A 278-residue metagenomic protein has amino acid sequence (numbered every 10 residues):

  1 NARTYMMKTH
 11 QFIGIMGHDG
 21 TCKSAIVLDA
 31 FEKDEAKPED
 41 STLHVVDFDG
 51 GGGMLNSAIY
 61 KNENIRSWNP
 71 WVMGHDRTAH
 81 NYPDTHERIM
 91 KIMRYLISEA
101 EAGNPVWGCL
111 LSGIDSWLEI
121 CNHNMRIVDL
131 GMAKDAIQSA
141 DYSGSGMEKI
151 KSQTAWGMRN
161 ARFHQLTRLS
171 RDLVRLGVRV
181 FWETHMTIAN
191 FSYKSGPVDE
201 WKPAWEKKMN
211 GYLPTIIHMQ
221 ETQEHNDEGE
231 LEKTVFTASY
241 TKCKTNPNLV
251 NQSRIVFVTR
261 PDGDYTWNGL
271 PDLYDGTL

Functional and structural regions predicted by a protein language model:
A2-L111, L118-N122: Conserved P-loop
Y5-F12, A30-D40, S98-G103, E183 (+3 more regions): Phosphate-handling catalytic cores of nucleic-acid transaction enzymes
H18, D172-P261: Phosphate-binding/switch region of NTP-binding enzymes
T42-G50, M54, D84-L96, G113-S116 (+4 more regions): Extended, compositionally biased low-complexity polar/Lys-Gly-rich tracts and adjacent boundary/linker regions are
N69-G74, K134-Q138, W205-K208, G263-W267: Glycine-rich loops and low-complexity Gly/Arg-rich segments that provide flexible linkers or classic glycine-based
A79-D84, G146-E148, I216-E221, G276: Low-complexity, flexible helical/coil segments
P105-G211: P-loop NTPase motor core
